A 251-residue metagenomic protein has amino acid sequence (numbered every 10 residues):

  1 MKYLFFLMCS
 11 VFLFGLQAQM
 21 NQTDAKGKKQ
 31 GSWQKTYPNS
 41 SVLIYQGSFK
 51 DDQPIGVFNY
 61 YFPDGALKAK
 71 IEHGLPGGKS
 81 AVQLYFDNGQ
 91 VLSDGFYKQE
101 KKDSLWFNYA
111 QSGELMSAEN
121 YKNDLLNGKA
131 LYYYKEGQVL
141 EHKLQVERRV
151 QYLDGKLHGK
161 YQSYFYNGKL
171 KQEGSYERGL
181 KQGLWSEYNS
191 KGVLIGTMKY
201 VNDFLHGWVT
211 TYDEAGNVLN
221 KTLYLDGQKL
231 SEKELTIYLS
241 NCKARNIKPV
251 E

Functional and structural regions predicted by a protein language model:
M1-N21: Bacterial Sec-dependent N-terminal signal peptides
L16-E251: Glycine/tyrosine- and acidic-biased, solvent-exposed loop/turn segments at the edges of beta-strands
